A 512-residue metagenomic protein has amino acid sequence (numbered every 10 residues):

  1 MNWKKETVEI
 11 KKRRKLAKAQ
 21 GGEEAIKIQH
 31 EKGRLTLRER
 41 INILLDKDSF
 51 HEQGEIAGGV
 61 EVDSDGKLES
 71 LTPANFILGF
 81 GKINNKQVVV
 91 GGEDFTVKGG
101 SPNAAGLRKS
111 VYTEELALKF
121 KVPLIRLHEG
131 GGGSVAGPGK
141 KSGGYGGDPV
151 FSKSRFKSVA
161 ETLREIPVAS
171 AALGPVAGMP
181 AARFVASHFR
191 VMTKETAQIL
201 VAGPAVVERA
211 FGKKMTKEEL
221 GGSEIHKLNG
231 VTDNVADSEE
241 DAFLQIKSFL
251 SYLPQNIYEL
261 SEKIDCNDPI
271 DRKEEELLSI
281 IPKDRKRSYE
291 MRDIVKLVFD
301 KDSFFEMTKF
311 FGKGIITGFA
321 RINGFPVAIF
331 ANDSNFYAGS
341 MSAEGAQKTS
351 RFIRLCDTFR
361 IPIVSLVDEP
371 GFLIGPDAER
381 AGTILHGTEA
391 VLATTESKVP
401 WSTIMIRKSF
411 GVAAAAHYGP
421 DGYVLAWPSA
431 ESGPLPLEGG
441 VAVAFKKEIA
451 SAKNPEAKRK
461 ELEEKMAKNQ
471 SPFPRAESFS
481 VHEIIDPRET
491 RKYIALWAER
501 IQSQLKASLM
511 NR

Functional and structural regions predicted by a protein language model:
M1-R512: Ligand-binding clefts of soluble mixed alpha/beta catalytic domains
